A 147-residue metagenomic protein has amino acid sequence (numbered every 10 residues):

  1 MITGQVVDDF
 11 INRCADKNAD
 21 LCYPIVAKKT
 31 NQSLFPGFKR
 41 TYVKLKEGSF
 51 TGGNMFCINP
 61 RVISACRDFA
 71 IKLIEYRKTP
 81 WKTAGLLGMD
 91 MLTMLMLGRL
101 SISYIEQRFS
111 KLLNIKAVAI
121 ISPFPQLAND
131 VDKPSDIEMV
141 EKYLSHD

Functional and structural regions predicted by a protein language model:
I2-S110, S122-P125: Conserved core of the sugar-phosphate nucleotidyltransferase
K17, L112, K116, H146-D147: Change "in soluble alpha/beta enzymes" to "in soluble alpha/beta proteins
G53, K116-A117: Short, acidic/polar N-cap/turn motifs at the starts of alpha helices
V118-I121, D130: Conserved active-site beta-strand element of glycosyltransferases/polysaccharide synthases
L127-N129, S145-D147: Terminal low-complexity segments of carbohydrate-biosynthetic enzymes
K133: Short, conserved phosphate/pyrophosphate- and ester-handling motifs at nucleotide-, phospho-/glycolipid
I137-K142: Short amphipathic alpha-helices within nucleic acid-binding modules
